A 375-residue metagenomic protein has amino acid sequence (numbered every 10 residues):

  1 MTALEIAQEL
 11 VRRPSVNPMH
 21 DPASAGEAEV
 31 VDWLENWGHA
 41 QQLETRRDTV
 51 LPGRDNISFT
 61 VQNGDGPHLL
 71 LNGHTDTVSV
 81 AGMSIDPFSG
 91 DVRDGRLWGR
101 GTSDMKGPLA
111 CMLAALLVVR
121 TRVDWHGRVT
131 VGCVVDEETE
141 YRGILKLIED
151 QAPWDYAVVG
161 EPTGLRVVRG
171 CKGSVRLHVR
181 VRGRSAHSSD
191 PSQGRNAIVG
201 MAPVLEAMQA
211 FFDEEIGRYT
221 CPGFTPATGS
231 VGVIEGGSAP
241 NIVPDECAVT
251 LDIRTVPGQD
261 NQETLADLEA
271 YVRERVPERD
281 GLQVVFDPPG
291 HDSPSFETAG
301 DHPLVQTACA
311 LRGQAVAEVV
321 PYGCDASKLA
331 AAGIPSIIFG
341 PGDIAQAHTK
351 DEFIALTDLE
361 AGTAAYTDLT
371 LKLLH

Functional and structural regions predicted by a protein language model:
M1-R100, W125, A326, I334 (+1 more regions): Acidic/His- and Gly-rich active-site-bordering loop/insert found across diverse amide/peptide-bond hydrolases
Q41, T121-W125, E274-G281: Short helix-capping segments at alpha-helix termini
R46, L70, T130-G132, V285: A structural signal for isolated positions on well-ordered beta-strands in alpha/beta enzyme cores
R46, R169, R176-H375: Metal-dependent amide/peptide-bond hydrolase catalytic core, centered on the "pita-bread" metallohydrolase fold
N72-G73, G132-V134, V158-E161, R180-R182 (+1 more regions): Short beta-strand segments
R93-G95, A115-V131, M208-R218, T357 (+1 more regions): Phosphate-handling active-site elements
R96-C111, H187: Glycine/serine-rich anion-binding loops at beta->alpha junctions that coordinate negatively charged ligand groups
M105-R176, L374: Acidic/histidine-rich catalytic neighborhood of metal-dependent amide-processing enzymes
